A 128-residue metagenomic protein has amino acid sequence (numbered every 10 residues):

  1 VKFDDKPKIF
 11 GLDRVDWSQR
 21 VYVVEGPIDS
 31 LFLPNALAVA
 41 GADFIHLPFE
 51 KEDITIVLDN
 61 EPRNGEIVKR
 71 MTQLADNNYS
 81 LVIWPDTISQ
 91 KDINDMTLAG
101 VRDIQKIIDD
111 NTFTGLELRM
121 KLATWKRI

Functional and structural regions predicted by a protein language model:
V1-D53, L58, I67-V68: Phosphate-handling DNA/RNA-contact segment within nucleic-acid enzymes
V21-V23, F49-N60, G65-I128: Replication-associated primase and helicase/ATPase modules
